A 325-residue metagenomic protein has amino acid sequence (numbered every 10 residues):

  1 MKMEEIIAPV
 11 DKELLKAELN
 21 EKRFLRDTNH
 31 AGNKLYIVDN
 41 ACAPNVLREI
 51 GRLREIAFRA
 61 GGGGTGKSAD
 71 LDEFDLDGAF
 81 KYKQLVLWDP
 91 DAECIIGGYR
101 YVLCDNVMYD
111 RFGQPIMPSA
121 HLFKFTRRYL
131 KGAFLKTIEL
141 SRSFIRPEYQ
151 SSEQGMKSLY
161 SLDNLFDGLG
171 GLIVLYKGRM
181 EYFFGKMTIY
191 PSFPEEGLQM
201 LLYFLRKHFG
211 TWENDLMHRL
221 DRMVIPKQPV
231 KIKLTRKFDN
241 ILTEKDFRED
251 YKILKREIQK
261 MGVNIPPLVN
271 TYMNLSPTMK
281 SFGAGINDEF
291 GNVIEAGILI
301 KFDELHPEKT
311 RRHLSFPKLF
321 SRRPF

Functional and structural regions predicted by a protein language model:
M3-A41: Conserved N-terminal entry element of GNAT/NAT acetyltransferase domains
D27-E73, K83-L103: Short amphipathic alpha-helix that is part of the acyltransferase structural core
D39-C42, D89-A92, R100-N106, R142-P147 (+3 more regions): Short, flexible loop/turn elements at secondary-structure junctions
E55, T65, N106-P277: Acyl-donor binding region in acyl/amide transferases
A69-D75, G285-E289: Short, solvent-exposed loop/turn elements at beta->coil junctions and helix N-caps that rim active or binding pockets
D75-V86, Y109, M279-K280, F290-A296 (+1 more regions): A short helix-loop-beta-strand connector motif used in the catalytic cores of GNAT acetyltransferases and, in some
P267-N274, M279-I300: Aromatic sugar-binding interfaces of carbohydrate-active proteins
G291-F325: C-terminal non-catalytic accessory extensions
